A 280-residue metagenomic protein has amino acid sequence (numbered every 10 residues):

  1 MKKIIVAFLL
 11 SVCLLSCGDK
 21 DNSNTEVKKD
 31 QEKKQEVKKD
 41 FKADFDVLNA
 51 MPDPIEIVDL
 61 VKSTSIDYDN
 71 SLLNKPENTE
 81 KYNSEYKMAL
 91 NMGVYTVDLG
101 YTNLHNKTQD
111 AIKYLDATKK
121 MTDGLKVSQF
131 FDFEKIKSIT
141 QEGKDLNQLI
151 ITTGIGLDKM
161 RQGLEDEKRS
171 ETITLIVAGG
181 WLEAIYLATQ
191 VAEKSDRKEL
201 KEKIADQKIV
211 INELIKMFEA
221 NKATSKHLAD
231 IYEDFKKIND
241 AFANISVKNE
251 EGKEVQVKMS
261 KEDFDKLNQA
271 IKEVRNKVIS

Functional and structural regions predicted by a protein language model:
K2-A7: Sec-dependent signal peptide recognition, specifically the positively charged N-region followed immediately by
C13-S16: C-terminal motif of bacterial Sec signal peptides marking the signal peptidase cleavage site
V27-S138: N-terminal Sec/ER secretory leader and immediately downstream segment of secreted/extracellular precursors
E80, S84-K87, L99-N106, D110 (+7 more regions): Non-transmembrane, amphipathic alpha-helical segments
G93, L115, K119, G154 (+8 more regions): Generic structural concept
L99-N106, L125, Q129, L164-E167 (+4 more regions): Secondary-structure edge/capping motif, primarily at the C-terminal ends of alpha-helices and the immediately following
K144-L228: Extended amphipathic alpha-helical interaction segments
M217-S280: A cross-kingdom marker for long, charged
